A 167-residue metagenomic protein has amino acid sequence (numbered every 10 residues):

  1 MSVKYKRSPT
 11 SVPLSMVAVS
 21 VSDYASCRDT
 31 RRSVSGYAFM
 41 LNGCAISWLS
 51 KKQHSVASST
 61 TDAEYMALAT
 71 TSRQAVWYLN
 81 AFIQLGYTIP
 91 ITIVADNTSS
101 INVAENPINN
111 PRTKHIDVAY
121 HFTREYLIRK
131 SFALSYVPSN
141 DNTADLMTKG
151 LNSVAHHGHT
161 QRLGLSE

Functional and structural regions predicted by a protein language model:
M1-S2, S20-D23, D29, A38 (+2 more regions): Short amphipathic alpha-helical surface micro-motifs
M1-S20, G86-Y87: Structured nucleic-acid-interacting core domains from mobile-element enzymes and related host factors, especially RNase
V3-K6, R32, T98-N102: Generic detector of short, locally flexible boundary/turn motifs and exposed helical patches
Y5, A18-S20, L41, A69 (+1 more regions): Hydrophobic side chains in beta-strands
P9-V12, R32, L127: A generic structural signal for short, non-catalytic loop/turn and secondary-structure boundary residues
S15, A45, K51-E167: RNase H-like nuclease module associated with reverse transcription
A18-T61: RNase H-like nuclease fold core
